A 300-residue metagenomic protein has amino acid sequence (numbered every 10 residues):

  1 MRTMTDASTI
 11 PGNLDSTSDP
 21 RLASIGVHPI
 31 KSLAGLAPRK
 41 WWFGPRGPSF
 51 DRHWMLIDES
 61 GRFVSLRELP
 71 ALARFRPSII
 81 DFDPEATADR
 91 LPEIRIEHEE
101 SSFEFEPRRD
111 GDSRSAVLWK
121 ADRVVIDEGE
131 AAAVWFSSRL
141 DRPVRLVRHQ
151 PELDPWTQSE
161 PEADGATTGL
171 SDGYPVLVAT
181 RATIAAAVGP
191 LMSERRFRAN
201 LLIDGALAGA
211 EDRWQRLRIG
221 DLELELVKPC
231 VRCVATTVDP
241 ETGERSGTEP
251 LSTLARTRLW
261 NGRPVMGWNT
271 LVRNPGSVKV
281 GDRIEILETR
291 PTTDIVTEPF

Functional and structural regions predicted by a protein language model:
R2-F300: Metal-cofactor-dependent catalytic cores
